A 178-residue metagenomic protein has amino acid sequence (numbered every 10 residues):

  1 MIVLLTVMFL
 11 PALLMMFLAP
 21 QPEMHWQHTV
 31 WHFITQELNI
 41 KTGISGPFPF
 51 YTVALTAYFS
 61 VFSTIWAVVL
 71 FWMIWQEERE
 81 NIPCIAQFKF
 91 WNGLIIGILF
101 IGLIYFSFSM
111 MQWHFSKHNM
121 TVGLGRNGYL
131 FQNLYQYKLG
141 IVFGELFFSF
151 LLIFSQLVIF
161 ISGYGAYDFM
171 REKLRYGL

Functional and structural regions predicted by a protein language model:
M1-A12, I85-I101: Alpha-helical transmembrane segments and their helix-start/interface "positive-inside/aromatic belt" motifs in integral
M1-R79: N-terminal first transmembrane alpha-helix
M8-A12, F62-V69, I101, Y105-F108 (+1 more regions): Alpha-helical transmembrane segments
M16, L94-H114: Long, solvent-exposed extracytoplasmic domains/loops
M24-F50, S107-G144: Interfacial non-cytosolic loop connecting adjacent transmembrane helices
Y51, Y58, Y105, Y129 (+3 more regions): Sequence-level detector for tyrosine residue identity
V53-F62, N92-G93, I141-I153: Alpha-helical transmembrane segments of polytopic membrane proteins
W75-I82, W113-M120, L146, L152-L178: Cytosolic juxtamembrane helix at the C-terminal end of the final transmembrane segment
